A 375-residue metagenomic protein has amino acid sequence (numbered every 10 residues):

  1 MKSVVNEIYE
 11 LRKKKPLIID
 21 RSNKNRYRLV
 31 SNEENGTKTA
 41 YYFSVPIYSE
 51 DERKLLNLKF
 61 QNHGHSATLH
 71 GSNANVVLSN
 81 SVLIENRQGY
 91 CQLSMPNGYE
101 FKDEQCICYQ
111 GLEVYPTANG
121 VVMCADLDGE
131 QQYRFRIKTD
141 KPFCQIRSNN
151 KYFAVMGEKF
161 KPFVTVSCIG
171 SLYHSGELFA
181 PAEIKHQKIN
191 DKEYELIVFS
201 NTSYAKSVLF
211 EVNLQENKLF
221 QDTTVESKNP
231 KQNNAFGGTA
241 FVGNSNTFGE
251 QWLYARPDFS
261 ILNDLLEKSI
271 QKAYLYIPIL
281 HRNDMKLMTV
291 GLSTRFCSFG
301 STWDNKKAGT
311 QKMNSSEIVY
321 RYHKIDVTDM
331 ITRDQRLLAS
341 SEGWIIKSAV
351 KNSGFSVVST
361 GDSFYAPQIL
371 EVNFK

Functional and structural regions predicted by a protein language model:
M1-E216, S298: Residues that cap or anchor secondary-structure elements
L112, G120-D126, R134, F199 (+3 more regions): Beta-strand-rich interaction surfaces with strong enrichment in secreted/lumenal proteins
A125, Y133-R136, R147, P257 (+4 more regions): Residue-level detector of buried hydrophobic side-chain packing in well-ordered secondary-structure elements
E130, D140-Q145, G249-W252, L262-Y274: Extended extracellular/luminal ectodomain segments enriched in beta-structured repeat modules
I146-K151, P257, L266-R282: A short beta-strand element within beta-rich, extracytoplasmic domains of secreted/secretory-pathway proteins
S207-L262, L292-C297, S348-F355, T360-Q368 (+1 more regions): Flexible, small-residue-rich N-terminal segments that precede or flank a structured functional core
I279-E342: Beta-strand-rich interaction/scaffold domains
Q335-F355: Extracellular beta-strand ligand-recognition surfaces/modules
